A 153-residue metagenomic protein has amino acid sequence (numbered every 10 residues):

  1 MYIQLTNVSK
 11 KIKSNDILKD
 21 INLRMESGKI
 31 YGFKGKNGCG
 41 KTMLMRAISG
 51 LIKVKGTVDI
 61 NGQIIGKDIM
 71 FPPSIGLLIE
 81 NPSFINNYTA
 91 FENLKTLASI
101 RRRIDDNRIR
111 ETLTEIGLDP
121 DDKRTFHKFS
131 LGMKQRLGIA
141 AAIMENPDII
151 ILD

Functional and structural regions predicted by a protein language model:
I3, L18-D20: Conserved structural motif at the start of ABC-family nucleotide-binding domains
K34-K36: The feature captures the beta-strand-to-loop junction immediately N-terminal to the Walker
S49: Helix-to-loop junction immediately C-terminal to a conserved catalytic motif
V54-F71: Conserved ABC transporter NBD signature motif
N81, N87-R102: Q-loop/switch helix immediately C-terminal to the Walker
K95, D106-D121: Conserved ABC ATPase "signature" region
I139: Hydrophobic anchor residue at the start of the ABC signature
